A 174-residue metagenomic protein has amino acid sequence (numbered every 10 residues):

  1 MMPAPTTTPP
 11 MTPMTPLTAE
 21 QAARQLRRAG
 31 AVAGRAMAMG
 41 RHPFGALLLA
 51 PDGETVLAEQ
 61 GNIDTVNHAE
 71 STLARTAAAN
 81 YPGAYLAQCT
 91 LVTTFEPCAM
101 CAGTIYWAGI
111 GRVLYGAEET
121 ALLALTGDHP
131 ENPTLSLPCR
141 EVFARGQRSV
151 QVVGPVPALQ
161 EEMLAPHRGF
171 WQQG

Functional and structural regions predicted by a protein language model:
M1-A36, Y106-G174: Zinc-dependent deaminase
M39-P43: Short, flexible loop/turn motifs enriched in small residues
F44-A50: Short beta-strand scaffold segments in enzyme catalytic cores
P51-L57: Short, glycine-anchored, charge-dense loop/turn motifs used at functional sites
A58-E59, P155: Residue-level detector of high-confidence beta-strand sites
D64-T76: A short, polar/charged loop-to-alpha-helix boundary motif
G83-F95: Immediate flanking context of iron-sulfur cluster ligation sites
T94-R112: Local cysteine-cluster metal-coordination motifs and their immediate loop/turn environment, predominantly Fe-S cluster
